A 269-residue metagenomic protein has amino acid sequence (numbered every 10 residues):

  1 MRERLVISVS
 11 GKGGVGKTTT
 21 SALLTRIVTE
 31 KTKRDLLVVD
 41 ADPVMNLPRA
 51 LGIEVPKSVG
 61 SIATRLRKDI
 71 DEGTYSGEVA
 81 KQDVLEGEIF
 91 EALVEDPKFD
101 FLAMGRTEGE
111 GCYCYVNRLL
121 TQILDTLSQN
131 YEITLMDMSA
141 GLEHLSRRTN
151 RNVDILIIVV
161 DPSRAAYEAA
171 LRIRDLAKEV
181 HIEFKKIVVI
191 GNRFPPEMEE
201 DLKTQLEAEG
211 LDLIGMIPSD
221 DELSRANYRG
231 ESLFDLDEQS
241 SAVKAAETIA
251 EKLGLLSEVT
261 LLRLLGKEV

Functional and structural regions predicted by a protein language model:
L5-P43: Walker A/P-loop phosphate-binding motif and the immediately C-terminal alpha-helix
V6, V38, F99-F101, L213-M216: Conserved beta-strand scaffold positions in the cores of enzyme catalytic domains, especially in NTP/NDP-utilizing
E30-E95: N-terminal phosphate/diphosphate-binding loop that engages ATP/GTP or pyrophosphate donors across diverse enzyme folds
I53-K57, L176-A177, T204-A208, S232-F234: Short, hinge-like loop/turn segments at secondary-structure boundaries
A80-M136: Cytosolic-facing regulatory segments adjacent to core modules
Y115-S219, R225: Conserved catalytic-core segment of NTP-binding enzymes
R229-S240: C-terminal boundary of histidine-terminating zinc-finger modules
T248-K252, L261-V269: A short, charged, Gly/Pro-tolerant segment at domain boundaries
